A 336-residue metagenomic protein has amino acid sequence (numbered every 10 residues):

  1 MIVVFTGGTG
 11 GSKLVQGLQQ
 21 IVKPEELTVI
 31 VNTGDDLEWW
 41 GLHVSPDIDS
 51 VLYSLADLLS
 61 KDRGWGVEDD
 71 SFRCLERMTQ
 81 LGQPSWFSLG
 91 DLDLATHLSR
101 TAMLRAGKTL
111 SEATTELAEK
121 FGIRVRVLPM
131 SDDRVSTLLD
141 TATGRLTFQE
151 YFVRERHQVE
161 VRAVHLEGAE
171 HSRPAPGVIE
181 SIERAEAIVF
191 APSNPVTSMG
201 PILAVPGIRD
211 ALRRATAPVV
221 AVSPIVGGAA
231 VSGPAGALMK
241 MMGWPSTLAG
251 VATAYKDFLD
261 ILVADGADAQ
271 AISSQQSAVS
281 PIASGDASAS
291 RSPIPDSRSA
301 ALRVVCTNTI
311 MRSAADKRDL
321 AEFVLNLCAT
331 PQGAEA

Functional and structural regions predicted by a protein language model:
K23-E25, A215-V219, L302: A short helix->loop->beta-strand "cap" motif at the edges of active sites that frequently abuts
T28-N32, P218-I225, I261-G266: Short internal beta-strands
N32-L166: Electropositive, gly/pro-rich neighborhoods at or near active sites that engage anionic ligands
G34-D35, A215-S232, T309-M311: Short, flexible loop segments at boundaries between secondary-structure elements
R162-I182: Active-site glycine-rich loop that binds ribose-phosphate moieties when present
P201-R209: Charged helix-capping and loop-helix junction motifs
S232-I272, A300-A336: C-terminal functional extensions of proteins
Q270-G285, A289-A301, G333-A336: Short, basic, low-complexity termini and linkers enriched in Ser/Thr/Gly/Pro that act as targeting/leader peptides
